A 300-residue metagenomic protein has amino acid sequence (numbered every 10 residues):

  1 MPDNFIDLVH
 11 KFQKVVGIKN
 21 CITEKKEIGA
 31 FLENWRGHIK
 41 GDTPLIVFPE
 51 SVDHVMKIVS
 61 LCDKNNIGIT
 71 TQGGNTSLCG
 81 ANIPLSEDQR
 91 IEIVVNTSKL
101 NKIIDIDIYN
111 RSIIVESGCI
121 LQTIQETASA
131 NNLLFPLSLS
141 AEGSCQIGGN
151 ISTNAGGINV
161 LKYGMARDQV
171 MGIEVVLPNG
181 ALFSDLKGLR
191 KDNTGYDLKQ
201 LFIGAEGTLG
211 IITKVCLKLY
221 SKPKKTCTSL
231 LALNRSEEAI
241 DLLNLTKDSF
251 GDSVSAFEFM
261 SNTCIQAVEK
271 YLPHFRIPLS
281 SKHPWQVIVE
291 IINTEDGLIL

Functional and structural regions predicted by a protein language model:
M1-L300: Noncatalytic alpha-helical scaffold of FAD-dependent oxidoreductases
